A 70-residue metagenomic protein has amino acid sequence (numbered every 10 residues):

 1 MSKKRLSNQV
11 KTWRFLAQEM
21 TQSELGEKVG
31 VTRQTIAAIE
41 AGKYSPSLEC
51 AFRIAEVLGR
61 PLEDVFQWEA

Functional and structural regions predicted by a protein language model:
M1-Q18: A short, Lys/Arg-rich alpha-helix, primarily the initiator
N8, E19-M20, P46-E49: Residue-level signal for the short linker/turn that defines the boundary of a DNA-recognition helix
K11-T12, S23, F52: Residues within the helices of the helix-turn-helix
R14, G26, A55: The alpha-helix within a helix-turn-helix
F15, G30, A41, A70: Residue-level detection of the helix-turn-helix DNA-binding "recognition helix"
E19-A38: Short alpha-helical DNA-recognition segment
E49-D64: DNA major-groove recognition helix of helix-turn-helix/homeodomain DNA-binding modules
D64-A70: Short amphipathic recognition helices of helix-turn-helix/homeodomain-type DNA-binding modules
